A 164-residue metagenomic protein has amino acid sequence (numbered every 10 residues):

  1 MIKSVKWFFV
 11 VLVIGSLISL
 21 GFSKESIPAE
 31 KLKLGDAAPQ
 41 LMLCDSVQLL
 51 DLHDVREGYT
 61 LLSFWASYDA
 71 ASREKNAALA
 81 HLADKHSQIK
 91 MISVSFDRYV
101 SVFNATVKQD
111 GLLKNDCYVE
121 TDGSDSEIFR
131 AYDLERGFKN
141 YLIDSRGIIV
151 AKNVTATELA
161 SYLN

Functional and structural regions predicted by a protein language model:
M1-A29: Bacterial Sec-dependent N-terminal signal peptides
S23-H53, Y162: N-terminal "domain-start" segment that seeds a small globular fold
L50-E74, L79: Short active-site neighborhood of thiol/selenol oxidoreductases, capturing the structured segment around
R56-Y59, H86-K90, L113-K114, S145: Loop/turn elements at helix/coil->beta-strand transitions in domains of secreted/extracellular proteins
L61-L62, M91, N140: Hydrophobic beta-strand anchors of alpha/beta hydrolase catalytic cores
R73-D110, S124-F129: Structural microenvironment flanking redox-active thiols in thiol-disulfide oxidoreductases
V107-S145: Short, internal strand/loop/helix patches that form the active-site neighborhood or redox-interaction surface
G137-N164: Thiol-/selenol-based redox modules, centered on thioredoxin-like and closely related oxidoreductase domains
